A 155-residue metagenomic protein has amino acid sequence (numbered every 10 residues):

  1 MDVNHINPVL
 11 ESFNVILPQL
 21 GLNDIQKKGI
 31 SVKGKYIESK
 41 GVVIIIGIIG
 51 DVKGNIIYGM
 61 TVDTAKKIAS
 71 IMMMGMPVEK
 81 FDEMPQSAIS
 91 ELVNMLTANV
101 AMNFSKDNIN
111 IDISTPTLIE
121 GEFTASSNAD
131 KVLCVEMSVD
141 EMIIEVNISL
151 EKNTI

Functional and structural regions predicted by a protein language model:
M1-I155: N-terminal auxiliary interaction/assembly segments of multi-subunit proteins
